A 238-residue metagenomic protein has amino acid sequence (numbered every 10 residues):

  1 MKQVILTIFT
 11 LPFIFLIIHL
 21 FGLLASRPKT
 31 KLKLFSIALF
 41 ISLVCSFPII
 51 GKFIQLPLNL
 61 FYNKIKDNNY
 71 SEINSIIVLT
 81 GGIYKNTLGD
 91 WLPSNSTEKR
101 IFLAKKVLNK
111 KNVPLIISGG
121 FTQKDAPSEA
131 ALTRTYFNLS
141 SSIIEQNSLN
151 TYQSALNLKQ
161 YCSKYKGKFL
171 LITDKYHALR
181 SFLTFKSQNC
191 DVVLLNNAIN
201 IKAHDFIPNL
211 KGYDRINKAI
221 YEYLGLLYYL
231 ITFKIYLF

Functional and structural regions predicted by a protein language model:
M1-L24, I220: Membrane-embedded alpha-helical segments of integral membrane proteins
M1-V4, K33, K211, R215: Hydrophobic, aromatic-rich alpha-helical transmembrane segments and their membrane-interface anchor motifs
I17-F21, L34, Y228: Alpha-helical membrane-inserting segments
L24-L34: Membrane-interface helix-boundary motifs at transmembrane edges
L34-P48: Hydrophobic membrane-insertion alpha-helices, especially the h-region of bacterial N-terminal signal peptides
P48-Y213: A structural signal for short, hydrophobic/glycine-enriched beta-strand patches
D205-Y223, L227: Flexible loop/turn connectors
L227-Y228, K234-F238: Extracytoplasmic/luminal low-complexity segments enriched in Pro/Gly and acidic/polar residues that act as flexible
